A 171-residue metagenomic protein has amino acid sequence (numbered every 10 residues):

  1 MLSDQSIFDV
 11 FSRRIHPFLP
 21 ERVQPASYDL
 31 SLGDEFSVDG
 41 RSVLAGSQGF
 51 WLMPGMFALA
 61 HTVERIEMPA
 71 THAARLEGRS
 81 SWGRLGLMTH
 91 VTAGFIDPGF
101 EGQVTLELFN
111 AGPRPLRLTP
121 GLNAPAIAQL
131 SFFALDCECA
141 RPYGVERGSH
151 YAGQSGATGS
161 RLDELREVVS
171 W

Functional and structural regions predicted by a protein language model:
M1-W171: DUTPase catalytic domain/fold
